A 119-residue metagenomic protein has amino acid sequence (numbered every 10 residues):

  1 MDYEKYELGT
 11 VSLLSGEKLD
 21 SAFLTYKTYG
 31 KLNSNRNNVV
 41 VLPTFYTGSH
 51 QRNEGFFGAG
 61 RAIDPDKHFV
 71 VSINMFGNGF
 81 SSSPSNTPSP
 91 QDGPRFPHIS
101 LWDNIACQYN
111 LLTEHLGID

Functional and structural regions predicted by a protein language model:
M1-S12: N-terminal regions that are enriched for targeting/export leaders and immediately downstream pro/stem segments
D2, A22, V39, D66: Residues that flank catalytic or metal-binding motifs in active/ligand-binding sites
E4, A22-T25, V71: Hydrophobic residues positioned within well-ordered beta-strands of beta-sheet architectures
K18, N33-N35, A62-D64: Short, flexible hinge/linker loops that cap or flank conserved catalytic cores
L19-K31: A short loop-to-beta-strand scaffold at the N-terminal edge of the catalytic core in hydrolase folds
K31-S34, H115-L116: Surface-exposed acidic, glycine-flexible loop patches that form ligand/cofactor-binding and adhesion interfaces
R36-T47: Short beta-strand element of the alpha/beta-hydrolase
T47-D119: Gly/Pro-rich cap/lid or specificity-loop segments adjacent to the active site
